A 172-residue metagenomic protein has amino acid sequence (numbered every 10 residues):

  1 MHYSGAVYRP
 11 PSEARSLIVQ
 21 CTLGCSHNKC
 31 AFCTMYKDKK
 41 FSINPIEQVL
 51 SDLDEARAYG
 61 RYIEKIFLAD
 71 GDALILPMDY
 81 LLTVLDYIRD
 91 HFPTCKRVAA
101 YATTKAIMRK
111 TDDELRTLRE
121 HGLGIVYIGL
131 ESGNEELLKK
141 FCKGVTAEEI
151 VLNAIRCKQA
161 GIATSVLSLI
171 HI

Functional and structural regions predicted by a protein language model:
H2-Y3, A100: Short, contiguous, well-ordered secondary-structure segments
S4-Q48: Canonical Radical SAM [4Fe-4S] cluster-binding loop centered on the CxxxCxxC motif and its immediate flanking residues
S51-Y59: A short, N-terminal amphipathic alpha-helix
A58-L152, Q159: Conserved SAM/AdoMet-binding glycine-rich loop
I170-I172: Conserved small/polar residues in nucleotide/adenosyl-binding loops
